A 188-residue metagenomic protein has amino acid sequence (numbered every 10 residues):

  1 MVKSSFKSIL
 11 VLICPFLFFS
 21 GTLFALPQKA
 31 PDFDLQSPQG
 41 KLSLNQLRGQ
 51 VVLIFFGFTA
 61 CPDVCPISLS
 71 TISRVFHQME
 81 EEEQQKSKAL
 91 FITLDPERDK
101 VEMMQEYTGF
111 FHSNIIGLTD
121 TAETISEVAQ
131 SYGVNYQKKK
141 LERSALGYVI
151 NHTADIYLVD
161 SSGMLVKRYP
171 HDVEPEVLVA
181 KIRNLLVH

Functional and structural regions predicted by a protein language model:
V2-L12: Bacterial N-terminal signal peptides that target proteins for export
V11-S20: Bacterial N-terminal signal peptides
G21-R48, S70: N-terminal "domain-start" segment that seeds a small globular fold
Q28-A30, L47-V51, Q84-A89, D99 (+1 more regions): Extracytoplasmic
A30, E106-T153: Short, internal strand/loop/helix patches that form the active-site neighborhood or redox-interaction surface
N45-S68, I72: Short active-site neighborhood of thiol/selenol oxidoreductases, capturing the structured segment around
L69-V128: Structural microenvironment flanking redox-active thiols in thiol-disulfide oxidoreductases
E142-H188: Thiol-/selenol-based redox modules, centered on thioredoxin-like and closely related oxidoreductase domains
